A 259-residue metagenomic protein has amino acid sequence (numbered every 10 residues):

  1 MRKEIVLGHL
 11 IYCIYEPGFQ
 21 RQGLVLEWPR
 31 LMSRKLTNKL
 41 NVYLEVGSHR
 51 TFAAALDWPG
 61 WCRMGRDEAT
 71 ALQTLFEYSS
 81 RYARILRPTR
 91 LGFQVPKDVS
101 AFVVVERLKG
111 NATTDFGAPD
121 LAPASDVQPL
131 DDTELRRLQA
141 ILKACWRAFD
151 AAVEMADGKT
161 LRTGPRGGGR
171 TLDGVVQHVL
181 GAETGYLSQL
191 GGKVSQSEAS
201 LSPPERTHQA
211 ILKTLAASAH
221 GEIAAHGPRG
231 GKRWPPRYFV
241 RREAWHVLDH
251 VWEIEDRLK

Functional and structural regions predicted by a protein language model:
R2-G8: Extreme N-terminal basic, low-complexity initiation segments that serve as generic localization/processing leaders
S33-R34, N38, S80-E134: Short, charged, surface-exposed hinge/linker loops at domain edges that act as mobile lids or interdomain connectors
N41-E68, L72-L91, Q139, D150 (+3 more regions): Short, contiguous alpha-helical
H220-A224: Transmembrane alpha-helical segments of integral membrane proteins
